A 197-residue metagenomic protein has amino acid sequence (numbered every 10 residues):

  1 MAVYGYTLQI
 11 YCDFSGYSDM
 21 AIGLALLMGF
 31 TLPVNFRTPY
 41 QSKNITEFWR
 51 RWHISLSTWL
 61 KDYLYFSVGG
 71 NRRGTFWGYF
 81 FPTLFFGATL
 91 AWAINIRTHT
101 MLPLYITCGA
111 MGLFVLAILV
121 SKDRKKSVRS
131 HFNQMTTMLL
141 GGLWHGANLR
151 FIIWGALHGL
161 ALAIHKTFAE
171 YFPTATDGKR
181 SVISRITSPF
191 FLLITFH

Functional and structural regions predicted by a protein language model:
M1-H197: Membrane-embedded transmembrane alpha-helical bundles that form the catalytic cores of multi-pass lipid-modifying
